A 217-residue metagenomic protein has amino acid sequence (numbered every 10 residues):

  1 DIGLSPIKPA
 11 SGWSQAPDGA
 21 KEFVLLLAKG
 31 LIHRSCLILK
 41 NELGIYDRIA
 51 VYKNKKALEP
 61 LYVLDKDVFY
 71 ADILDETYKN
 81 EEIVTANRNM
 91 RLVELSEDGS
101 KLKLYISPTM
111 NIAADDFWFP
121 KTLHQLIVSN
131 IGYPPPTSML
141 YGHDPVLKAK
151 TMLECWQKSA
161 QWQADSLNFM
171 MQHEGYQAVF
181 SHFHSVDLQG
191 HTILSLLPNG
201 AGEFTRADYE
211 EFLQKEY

Functional and structural regions predicted by a protein language model:
D1-R206: His/Asp/Glu-rich, glycine-adjacent segments that coordinate divalent cations and/or stabilize oxyanion chemistry on
Y209-E216: Ordered core of a single globular domain
